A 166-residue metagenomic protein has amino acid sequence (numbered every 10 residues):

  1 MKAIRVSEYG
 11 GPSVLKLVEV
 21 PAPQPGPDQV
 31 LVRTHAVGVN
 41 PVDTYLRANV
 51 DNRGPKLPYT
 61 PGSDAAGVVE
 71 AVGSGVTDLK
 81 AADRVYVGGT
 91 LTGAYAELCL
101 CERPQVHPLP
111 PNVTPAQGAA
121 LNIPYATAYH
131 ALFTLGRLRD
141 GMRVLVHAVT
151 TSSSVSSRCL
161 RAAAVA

Functional and structural regions predicted by a protein language model:
M1, D83, G141-R143: Nucleotide donor/acceptor-binding cores
P21-G38, V50-T92: Glycine-rich beta-strand-centered segment in the early N-terminal region that forms part of a ligand/cofactor-binding
V42-R47: Cytochrome P450 core scaffold surrounding the K-helix E-X-X-R motif and the conserved "meander" helix-loop region
V87-V149: NAD(P)H dinucleotide-binding glycine-rich loop of Rossmann-like/cofactor-binding domains, especially the beta1-alpha1
S154-V155: N-terminal Rossmann-fold NAD(P) dinucleotide-binding loop
A163-A166: Conserved S-adenosyl-L-methionine
